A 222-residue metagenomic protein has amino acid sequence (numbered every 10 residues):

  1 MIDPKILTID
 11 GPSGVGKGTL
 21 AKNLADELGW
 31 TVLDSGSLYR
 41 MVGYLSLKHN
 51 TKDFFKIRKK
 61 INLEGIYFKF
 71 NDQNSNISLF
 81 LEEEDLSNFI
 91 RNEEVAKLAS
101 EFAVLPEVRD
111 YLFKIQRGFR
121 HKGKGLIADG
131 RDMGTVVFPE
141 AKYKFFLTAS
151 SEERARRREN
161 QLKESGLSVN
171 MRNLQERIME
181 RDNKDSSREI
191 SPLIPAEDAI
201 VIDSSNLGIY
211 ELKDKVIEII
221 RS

Functional and structural regions predicted by a protein language model:
L7-I9: Hydrophobic anchor at the beta1->P-loop junction of P-loop NTPases
P12: P-loop (Walker A) phosphate-binding loop of NTP-binding proteins
V15: ATP-binding Walker
G18: Walker A/P-loop
E27-E93: N-terminal phosphate/diphosphate-binding loop that engages ATP/GTP or pyrophosphate donors across diverse enzyme folds
N71, Q116-G123, R131-E140, G166-K215: Small-molecule kinase domains that catalyze NTP-dependent phosphoryl transfer to phosphate-bearing small molecules
S87-S165: ATP-dependent NMP and nucleoside kinases share a basic, alpha-helical "lid"
